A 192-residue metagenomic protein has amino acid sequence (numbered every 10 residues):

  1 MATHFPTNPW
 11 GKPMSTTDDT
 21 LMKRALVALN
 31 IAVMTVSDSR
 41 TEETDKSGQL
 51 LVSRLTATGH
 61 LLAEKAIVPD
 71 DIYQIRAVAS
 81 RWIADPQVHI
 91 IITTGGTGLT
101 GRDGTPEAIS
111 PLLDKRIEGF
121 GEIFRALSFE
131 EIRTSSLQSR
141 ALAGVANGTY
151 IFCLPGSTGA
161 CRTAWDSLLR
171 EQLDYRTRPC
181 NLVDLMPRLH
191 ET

Functional and structural regions predicted by a protein language model:
A2-T192: Non-catalytic beta/alpha edge segments that cap or flank active sites
